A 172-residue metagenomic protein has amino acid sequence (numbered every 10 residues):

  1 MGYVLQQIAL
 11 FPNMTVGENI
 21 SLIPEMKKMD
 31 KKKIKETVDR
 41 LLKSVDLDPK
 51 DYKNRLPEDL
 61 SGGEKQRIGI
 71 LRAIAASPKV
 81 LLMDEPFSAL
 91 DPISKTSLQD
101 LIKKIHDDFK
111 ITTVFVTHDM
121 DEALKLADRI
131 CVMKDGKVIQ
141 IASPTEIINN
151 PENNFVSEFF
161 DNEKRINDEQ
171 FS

Functional and structural regions predicted by a protein language model:
G17-E25, K35, D39: Short helical segment in ABC ATPase nucleotide-binding domains corresponding to the A-loop/adjacent helical element
K32-D51: Conserved ABC ATPase "signature" region
R55-L60, E64: Conserved ABC ATPase signature
S77: Conserved catalytic motifs of ABC-family nucleotide-binding domains
L81-D84: Catalytic Walker B motif of ABC-type/P-loop ATPase nucleotide-binding domains
I141-A142, N150: ABC ATPase "signature
